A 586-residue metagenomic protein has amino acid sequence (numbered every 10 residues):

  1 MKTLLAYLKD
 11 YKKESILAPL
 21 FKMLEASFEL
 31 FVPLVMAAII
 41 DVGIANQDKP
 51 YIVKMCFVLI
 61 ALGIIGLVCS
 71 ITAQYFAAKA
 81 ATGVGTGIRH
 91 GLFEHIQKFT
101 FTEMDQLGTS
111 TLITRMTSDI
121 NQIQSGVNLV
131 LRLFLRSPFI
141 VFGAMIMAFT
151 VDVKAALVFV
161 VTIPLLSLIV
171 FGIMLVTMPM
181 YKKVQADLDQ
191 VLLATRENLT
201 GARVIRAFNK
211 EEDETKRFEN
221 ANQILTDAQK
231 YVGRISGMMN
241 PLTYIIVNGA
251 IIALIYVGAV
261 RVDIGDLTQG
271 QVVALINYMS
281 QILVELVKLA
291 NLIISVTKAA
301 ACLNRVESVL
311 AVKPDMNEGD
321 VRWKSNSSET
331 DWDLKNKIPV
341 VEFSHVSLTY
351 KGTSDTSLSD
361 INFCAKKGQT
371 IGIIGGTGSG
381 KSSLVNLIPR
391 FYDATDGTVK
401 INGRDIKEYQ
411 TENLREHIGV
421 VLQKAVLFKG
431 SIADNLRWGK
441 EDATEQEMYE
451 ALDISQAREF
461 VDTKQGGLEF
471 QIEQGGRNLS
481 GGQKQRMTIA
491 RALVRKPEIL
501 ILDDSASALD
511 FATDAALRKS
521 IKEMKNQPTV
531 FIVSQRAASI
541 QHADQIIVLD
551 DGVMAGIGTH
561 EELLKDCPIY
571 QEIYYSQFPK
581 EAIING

Functional and structural regions predicted by a protein language model:
M1-V32, M36, I44-V58, A73-A77 (+16 more regions): Membrane-integrated ABC transporters
D10, E14-S27, L62, V68 (+3 more regions): Transmembrane helices of ABC transporter permease
D10-K13, K98-T102, S118-L131, L135 (+7 more regions): An intracellular "coupling" helix at the cytosolic face of ABC transporter transmembrane type-1 domains
L20-F21, E25-D41, L62-T109, I113 (+11 more regions): Juxtamembrane helix-loop junctions of ABC transporter transmembrane domains
D48-I52, M147-T162, Y231-R305, V309-K313: Helix-loop-helix
L92, I96, I205, T226 (+2 more regions): Helix-loop junctions and hydrophobic alpha-helical segments within the transmembrane domains of large membrane
N326-G586: ABC-type nucleotide-binding domain
